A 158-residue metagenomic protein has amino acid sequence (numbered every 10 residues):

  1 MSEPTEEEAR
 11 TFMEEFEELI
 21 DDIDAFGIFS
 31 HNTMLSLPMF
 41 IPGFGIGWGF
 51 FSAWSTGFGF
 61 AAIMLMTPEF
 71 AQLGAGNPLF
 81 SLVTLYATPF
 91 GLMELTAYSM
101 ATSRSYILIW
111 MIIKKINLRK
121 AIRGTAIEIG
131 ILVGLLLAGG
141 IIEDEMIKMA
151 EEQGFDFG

Functional and structural regions predicted by a protein language model:
M1-E15: Interfacial/capping segments of alpha-helical transmembrane domains
E14-G43: Interfacial helix-start motif at the membrane-water boundary
G27-H31, L35, S52-M64, L82 (+4 more regions): Alpha-helical transmembrane segments of multi-pass membrane proteins, especially transporters and channels
L37, F51, F58, T96-S103 (+1 more regions): Residue-level signal for the membrane-embedded core of alpha-helical transmembrane segments, especially mid-helix
F40-F70: Transmembrane alpha-helix/helix-exit interface in multi-pass inner-membrane proteins
F60-G91, G130-E145: Hydrophobic alpha-helical transmembrane segments of integral membrane proteins
T84-L108: Alpha-helical transmembrane segments of helical membrane proteins, especially in multi-pass transport, channel
A101-G158: Terminal transmembrane helical module of multi-pass membrane proteins
